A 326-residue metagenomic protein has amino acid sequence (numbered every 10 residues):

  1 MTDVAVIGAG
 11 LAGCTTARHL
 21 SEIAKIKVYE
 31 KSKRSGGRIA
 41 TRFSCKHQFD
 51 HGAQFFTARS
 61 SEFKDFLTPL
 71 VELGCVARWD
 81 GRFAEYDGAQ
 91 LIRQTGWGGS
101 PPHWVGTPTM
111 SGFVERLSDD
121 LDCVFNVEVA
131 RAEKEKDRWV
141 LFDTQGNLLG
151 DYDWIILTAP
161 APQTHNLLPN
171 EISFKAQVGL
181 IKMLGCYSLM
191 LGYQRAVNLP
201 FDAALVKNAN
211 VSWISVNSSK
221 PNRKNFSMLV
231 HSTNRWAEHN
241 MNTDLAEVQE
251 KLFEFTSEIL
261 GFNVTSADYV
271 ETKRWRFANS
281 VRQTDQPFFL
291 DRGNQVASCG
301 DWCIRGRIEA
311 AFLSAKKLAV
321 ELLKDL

Functional and structural regions predicted by a protein language model:
T2-V28, A319, L323: N-terminal Rossmann-like FAD-binding beta1-loop-alpha1 element of flavoenzymes
S21-S44: Glycine-rich FAD pyrophosphate-binding loop
G36, C45, L148-F201, F262-T265: Central helical "cap/lid" subdomain
T41-A84: N-terminal FAD cofactor-binding segment of flavoenzymes
F55-S61, L91-R116, N242-V248: Short beta-strand to alpha-helix junction loop
F125-V140: A conserved short coil-to-beta-strand element within the FAD-binding core of flavoproteins
L184, M190-M241, E247, K251-G261: Active-site substrate-recognition segment that forms the wall of the catalytic cavity or substrate channel
E250, S257-N294: Flavin (FAD/FMN) cofactor-binding core of flavoprotein oxidoreductases
